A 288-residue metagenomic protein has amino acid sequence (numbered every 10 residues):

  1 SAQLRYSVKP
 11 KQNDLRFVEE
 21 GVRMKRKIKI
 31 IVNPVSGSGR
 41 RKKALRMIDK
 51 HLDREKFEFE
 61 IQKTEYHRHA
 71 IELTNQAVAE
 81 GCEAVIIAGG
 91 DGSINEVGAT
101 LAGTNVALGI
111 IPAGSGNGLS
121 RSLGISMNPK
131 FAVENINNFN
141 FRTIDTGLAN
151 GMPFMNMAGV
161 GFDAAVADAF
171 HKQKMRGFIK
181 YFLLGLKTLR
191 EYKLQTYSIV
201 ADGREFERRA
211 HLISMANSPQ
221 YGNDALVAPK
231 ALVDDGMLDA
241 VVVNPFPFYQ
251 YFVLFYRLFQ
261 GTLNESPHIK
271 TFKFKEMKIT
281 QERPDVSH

Functional and structural regions predicted by a protein language model:
L4, P10-Q12: Cationic, low-complexity basic patches in intrinsically disordered or flexible, solvent-exposed regions
F17-V85: ATP/NTP phosphate-donor binding region
P34, A88-G90, I111-A113: Glycine-rich beta-strand-to-loop/alpha-helix junction loops that act as flexible
R41, A201, L232, V242-H288: ATP/nucleoside-binding phosphotransfer catalytic cores, i.e., glycine-rich phosphate-binding loops
E55, G103-A107, A113-L212: Catalytic core of DAGKc-family lipid kinases
G92-V106: Short Gly/Thr/Asp-enriched flexible loops that form oxyanion-binding sites at enzyme active sites
G159, S214-A228: Glycine-rich phosphate/pyrophosphate-binding beta-alpha loops
M175-K180, P229-Y249: Gly/Ser/Thr-rich active-site loops/lids in small-molecule metabolic enzymes that frequently grip phosphoryl groups
